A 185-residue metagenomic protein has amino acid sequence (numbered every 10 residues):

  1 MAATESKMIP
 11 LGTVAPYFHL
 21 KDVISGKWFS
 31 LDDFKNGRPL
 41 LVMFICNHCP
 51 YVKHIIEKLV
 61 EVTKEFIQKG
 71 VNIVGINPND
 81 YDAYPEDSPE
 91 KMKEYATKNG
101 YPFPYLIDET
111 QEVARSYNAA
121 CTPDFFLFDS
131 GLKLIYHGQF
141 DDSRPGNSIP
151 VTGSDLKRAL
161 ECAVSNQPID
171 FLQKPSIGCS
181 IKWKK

Functional and structural regions predicted by a protein language model:
M1-Q173, S180-K185: Chalcogenol-based redox active-site neighborhoods
